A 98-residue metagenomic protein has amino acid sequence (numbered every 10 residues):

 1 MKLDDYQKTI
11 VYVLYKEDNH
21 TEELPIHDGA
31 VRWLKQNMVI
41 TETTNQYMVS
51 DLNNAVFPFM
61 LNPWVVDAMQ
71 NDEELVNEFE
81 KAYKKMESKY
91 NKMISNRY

Functional and structural regions predicted by a protein language model:
D4-D5, D18, D28, E42 (+3 more regions): Acidic-enriched, low-complexity/disordered segments with a strong bias for Aspartate over Glutamate
D5-R32: Short acidic, hydrophobic short linear motifs in intrinsically disordered regions
Y6, Y12-Y15, Y47, Y83 (+2 more regions): Sequence-level detector for tyrosine residue identity
N19-L24, I40, P58-F59: Generic preference for hydrophobic/aromatic residues in regular secondary structure cores
P25-Y47: Basic amphipathic alpha-helical segments that dock to polyanions
D51-Y98: Short, amphipathic alpha-helical interaction segments positioned at domain boundaries
